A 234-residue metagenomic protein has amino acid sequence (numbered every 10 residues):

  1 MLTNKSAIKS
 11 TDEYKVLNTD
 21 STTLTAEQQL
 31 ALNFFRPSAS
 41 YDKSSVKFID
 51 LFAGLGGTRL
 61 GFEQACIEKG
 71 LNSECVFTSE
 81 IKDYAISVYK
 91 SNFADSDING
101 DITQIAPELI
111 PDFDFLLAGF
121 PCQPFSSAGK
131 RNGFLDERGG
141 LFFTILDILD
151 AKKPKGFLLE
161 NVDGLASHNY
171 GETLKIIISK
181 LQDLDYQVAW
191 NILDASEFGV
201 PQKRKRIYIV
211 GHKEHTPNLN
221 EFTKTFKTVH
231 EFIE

Functional and structural regions predicted by a protein language model:
M1-C75, K180-L184, R206-E234: S-adenosyl-L-methionine-dependent DNA methyltransferase catalytic core
V46, V76, D97, F115 (+1 more regions): Hydrophobic "anchor" residues on beta-strands that sit immediately upstream of conserved functional sites
S79: The conserved SAM/SAH-binding core of class I Rossmann-like methyltransferase domains, concentrating on the hydrophobic
K82: Conserved SAM/SAH-binding beta-strand->alpha-helix loop
Y89-K90: Conserved SAM-binding loop
A94-D101: Conserved SAM-binding strand-loop segment of SAM-dependent methyltransferases
I105-F115, F125-E234: Class I S-adenosyl-L-methionine
P121: Short glycine-/small-residue-rich Rossmann-like dinucleotide-binding loops
